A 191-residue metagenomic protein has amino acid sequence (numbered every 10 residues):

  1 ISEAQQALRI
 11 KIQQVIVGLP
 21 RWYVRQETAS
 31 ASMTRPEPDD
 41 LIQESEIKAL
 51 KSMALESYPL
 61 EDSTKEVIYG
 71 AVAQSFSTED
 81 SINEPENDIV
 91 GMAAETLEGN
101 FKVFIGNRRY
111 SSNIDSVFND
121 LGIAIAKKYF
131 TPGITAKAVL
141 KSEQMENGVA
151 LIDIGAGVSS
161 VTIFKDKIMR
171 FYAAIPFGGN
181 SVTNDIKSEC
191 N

Functional and structural regions predicted by a protein language model:
I1-V15, L19-A150, I168-R170: Nucleotide/phosphate-binding catalytic cleft detector across ATP-hydrolyzing and phosphate-transferring enzymes
A138-N191: Acidic, glycine-rich loop-and-beta core segments that form the ion-binding/anion-interacting portion of active sites
